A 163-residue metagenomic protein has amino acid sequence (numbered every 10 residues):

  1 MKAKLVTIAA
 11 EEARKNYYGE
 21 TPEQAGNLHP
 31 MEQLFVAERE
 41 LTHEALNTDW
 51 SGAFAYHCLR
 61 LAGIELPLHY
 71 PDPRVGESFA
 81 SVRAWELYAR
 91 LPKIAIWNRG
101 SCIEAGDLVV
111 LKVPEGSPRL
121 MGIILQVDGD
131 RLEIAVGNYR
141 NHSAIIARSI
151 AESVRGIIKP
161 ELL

Functional and structural regions predicted by a protein language model:
M1-H69: N-terminal capping segments
K2-K4, K15, K93, K112 (+1 more regions): Context-gated lysine
Y18, A25, M121, V136 (+1 more regions): Short glycine-rich loop/turn motifs that provide flexible caps or phosphate-binding loops at active sites
E23, M31, D72-R74, K93 (+1 more regions): Generic low-complexity segments that are intrinsically disordered, proline-rich and/or Lys/Arg-biased
H29, S81, S149-I150: Helix N-terminus capping/helix-initiation residues
L41, I94, E115, I145-R148: Residue-level signal for the start and early helices of compact helical domains
E65-N141: ...with weaker cross-activation on analogous glycine-rich loops/strands in unrelated enzymes
V127-L163: Active-site signature of cysteine proteases
